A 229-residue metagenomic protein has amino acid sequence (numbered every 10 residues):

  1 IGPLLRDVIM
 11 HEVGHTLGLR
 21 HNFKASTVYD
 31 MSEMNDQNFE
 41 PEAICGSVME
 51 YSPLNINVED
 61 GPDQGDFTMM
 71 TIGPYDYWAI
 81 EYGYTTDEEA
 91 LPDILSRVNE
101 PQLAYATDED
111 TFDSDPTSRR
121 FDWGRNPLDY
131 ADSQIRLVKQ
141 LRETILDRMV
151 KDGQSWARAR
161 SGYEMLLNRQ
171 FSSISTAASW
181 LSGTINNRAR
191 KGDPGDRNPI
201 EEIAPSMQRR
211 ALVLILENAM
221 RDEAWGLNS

Functional and structural regions predicted by a protein language model:
L4: Alpha-helix-centered segments that form part of catalytic cores
D7-N22: Active-site recognition of the HExxH zinc-binding catalytic motif
S26-S229: Conserved catalytic/binding loops enriched for acidic/polar residues
